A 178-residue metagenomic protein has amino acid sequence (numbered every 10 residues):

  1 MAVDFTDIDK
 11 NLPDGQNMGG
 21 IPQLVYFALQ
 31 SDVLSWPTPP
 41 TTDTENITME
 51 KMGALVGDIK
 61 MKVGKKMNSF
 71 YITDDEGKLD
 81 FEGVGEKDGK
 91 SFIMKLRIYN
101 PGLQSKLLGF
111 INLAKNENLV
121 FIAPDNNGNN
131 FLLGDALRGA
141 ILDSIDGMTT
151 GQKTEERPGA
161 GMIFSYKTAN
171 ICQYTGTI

Functional and structural regions predicted by a protein language model:
M1-Q23, I178: N-terminal alpha-helical "arm" segments
I8-N11, G15, Q30-D32, D75 (+3 more regions): Generic structural motif
D14-K95, R138-T154: Solvent-exposed edge beta-strands and adjacent loop segments that serve as assembly or binding interfaces
V84-S105, E155-N170: Oligomerization/assembly interface segments of phage tail-like spikes and tubes
D88, I111-L113, I122-A123, Q152-E156: A general structural signal for short secondary-structure junctions and capping/turn motifs
S105-N112, Q173-Y174: Short, conserved charged micro-motifs
I111-G134: Short, acidic/charged, Gly/Pro-enriched secondary-structure junctions
A136-I178: Mixed-charge, glycine-accented linear interaction segment located at domain edges/termini
